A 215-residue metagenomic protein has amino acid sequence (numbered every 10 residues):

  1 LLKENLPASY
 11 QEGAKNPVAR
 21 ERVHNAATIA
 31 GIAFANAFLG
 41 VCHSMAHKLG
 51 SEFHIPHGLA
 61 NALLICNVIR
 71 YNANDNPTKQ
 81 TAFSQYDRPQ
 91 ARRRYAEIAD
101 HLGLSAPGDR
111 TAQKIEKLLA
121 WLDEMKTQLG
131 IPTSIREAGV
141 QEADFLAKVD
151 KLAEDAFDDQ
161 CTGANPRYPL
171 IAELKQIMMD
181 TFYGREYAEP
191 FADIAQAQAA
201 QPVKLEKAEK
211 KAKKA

Functional and structural regions predicted by a protein language model:
L1-A37: Carboxylate- and glycine-rich phosphate/diphosphate-binding segment that chelates Mg2+/Mn2+
L2-P7, H24-T28, C42, A46-G50 (+6 more regions): Predominant activation on well-ordered alpha-helical scaffold segments within soluble catalytic domains
P7, I32-A35, L39, R70 (+4 more regions): Charged/polar positions within long, soluble alpha-helices
T28-N61, D158-A164: Glycine-rich phosphate/pyrophosphate-binding beta-alpha loops
G40, D123-I131, K151-F157: Short acidic alpha-helix initiation/capping motifs at coil-to-helix transition points, especially at protein N-termini
I55-F145, Y187-A188, A192-A197: Gly/Pro-rich interdomain helix-loop hinge
D144-A215: Short, amphipathic C-terminal "tail helix"
